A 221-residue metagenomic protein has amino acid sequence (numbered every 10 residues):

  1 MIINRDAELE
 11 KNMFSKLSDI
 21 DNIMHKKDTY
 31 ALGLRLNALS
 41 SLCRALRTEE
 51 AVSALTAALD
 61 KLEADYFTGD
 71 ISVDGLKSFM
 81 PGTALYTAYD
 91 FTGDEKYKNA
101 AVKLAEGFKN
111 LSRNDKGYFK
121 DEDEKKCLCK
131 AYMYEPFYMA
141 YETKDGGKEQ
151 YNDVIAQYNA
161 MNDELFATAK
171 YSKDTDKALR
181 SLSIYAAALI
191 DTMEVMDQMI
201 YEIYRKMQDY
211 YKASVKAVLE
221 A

Functional and structural regions predicted by a protein language model:
M1-A221: Glycan-recognition and catalytic cores of secretory/periplasmic carbohydrate-active enzymes
